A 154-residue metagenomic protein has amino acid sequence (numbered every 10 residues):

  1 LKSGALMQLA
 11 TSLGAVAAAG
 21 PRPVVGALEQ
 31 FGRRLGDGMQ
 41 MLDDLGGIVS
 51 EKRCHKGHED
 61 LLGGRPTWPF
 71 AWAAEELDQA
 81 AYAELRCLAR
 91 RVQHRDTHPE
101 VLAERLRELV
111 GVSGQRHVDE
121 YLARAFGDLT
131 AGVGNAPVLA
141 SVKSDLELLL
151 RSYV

Functional and structural regions predicted by a protein language model:
L1-V154: All-alpha prenyltransferase/terpene-synthase fold signal
